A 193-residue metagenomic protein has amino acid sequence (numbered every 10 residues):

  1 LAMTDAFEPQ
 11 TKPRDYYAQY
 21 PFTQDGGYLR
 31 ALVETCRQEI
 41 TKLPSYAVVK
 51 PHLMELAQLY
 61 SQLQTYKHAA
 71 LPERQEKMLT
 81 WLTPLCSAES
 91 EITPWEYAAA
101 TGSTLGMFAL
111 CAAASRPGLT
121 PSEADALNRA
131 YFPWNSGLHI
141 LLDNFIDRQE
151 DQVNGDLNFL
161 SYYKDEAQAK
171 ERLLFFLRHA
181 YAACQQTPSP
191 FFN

Functional and structural regions predicted by a protein language model:
M3-Q149: All-alpha helical catalytic cores of prenyl diphosphate-utilizing isoprenoid enzymes
D125-L138, N144, R148-N193: C-terminal structured domains
